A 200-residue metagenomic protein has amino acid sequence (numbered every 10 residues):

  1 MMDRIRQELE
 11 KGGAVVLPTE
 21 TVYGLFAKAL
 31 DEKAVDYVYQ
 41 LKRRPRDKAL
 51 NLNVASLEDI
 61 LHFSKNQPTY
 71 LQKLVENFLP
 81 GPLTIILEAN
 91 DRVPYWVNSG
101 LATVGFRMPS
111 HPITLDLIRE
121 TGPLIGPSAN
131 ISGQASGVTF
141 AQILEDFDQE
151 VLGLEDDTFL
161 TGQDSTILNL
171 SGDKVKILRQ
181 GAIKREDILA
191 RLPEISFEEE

Functional and structural regions predicted by a protein language model:
M1-E200: Active-site-adjacent structural elements in enzyme catalytic cores
